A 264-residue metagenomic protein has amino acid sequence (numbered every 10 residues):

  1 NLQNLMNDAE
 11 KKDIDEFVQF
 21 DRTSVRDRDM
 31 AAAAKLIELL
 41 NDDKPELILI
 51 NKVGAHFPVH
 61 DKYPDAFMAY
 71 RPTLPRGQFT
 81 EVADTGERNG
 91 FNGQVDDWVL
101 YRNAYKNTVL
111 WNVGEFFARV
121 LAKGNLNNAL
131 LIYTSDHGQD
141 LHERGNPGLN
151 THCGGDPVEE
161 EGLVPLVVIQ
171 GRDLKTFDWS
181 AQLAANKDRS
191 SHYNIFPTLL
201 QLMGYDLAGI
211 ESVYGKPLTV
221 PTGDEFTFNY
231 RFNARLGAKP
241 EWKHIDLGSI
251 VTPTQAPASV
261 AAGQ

Functional and structural regions predicted by a protein language model:
N1-N92, L163, S191-H192, P197-Y205 (+2 more regions): Active-site-proximal alpha/beta segments of enzymes that process anionic O-linked groups
T23-M30, V99, N103-L110, N186-Y193: Soluble non-cytosolic domains of exported or imported proteins
A34-I37, P75-L131: A long, amphipathic alpha-helix that forms part of the scaffold/cap immediately adjacent to metal-dependent active
E38, A118-N128, Q139-L141, G145 (+2 more regions): Membrane-interface soluble catalytic domains
L47-G54, K106-V109, L130-S135, V168: Short beta-strand segments
G54-F57, H137-L141: Feature marks short, surface-exposed loop/turn motifs that line or immediately flank catalytic pockets and channel
P157-L163: Short Pro/Gly-enriched coil loops immediately N-terminal to beta-strands
